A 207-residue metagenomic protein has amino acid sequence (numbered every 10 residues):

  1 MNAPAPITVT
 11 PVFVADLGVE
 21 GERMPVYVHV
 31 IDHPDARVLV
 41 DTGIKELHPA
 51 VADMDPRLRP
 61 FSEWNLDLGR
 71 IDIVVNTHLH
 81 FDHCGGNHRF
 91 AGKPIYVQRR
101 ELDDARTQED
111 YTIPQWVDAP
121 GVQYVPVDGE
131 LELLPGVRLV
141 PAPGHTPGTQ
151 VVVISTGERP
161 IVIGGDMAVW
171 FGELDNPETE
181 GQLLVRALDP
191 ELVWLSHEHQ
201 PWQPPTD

Functional and structural regions predicted by a protein language model:
M1-L39, I44-H48, E180-L192, H199-D207: Zn-dependent metallo-beta-lactamase
N2, R59-D72, V97-P141, N176-L192: Metallo-beta-lactamase
P11-D16, V26-D32, V38, D128-G157: Core dinuclear metal-dependent hydrolase active-site scaffold
I31, D41, I71, H78 (+5 more regions): Divalent metal-coordination and catalytic microenvironments
G43-K45, G92, Y96-D104, L131 (+1 more regions): Conserved catalytic scaffold of divalent metal-dependent phosphoesterases
K45-L47, A52, L131, R138-P141 (+1 more regions): Metallo-beta-lactamase
D53-Y96: Active-site metal-binding motif and surrounding structural segment of the metallo-beta-lactamase
L79-F81, R100, E198-H199: Short, polar loop motifs at secondary-structure junctions
